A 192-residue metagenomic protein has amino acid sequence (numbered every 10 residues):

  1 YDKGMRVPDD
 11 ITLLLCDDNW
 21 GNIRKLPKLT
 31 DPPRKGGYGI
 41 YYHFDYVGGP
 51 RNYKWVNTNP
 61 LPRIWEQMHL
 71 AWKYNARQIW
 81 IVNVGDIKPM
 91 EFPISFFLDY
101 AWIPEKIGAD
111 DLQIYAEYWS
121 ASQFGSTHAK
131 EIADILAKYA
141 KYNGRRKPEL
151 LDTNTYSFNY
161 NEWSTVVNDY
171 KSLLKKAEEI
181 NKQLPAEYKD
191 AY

Functional and structural regions predicted by a protein language model:
Y1-K35, K141-L151, N161-S164, N168-A191: Gly/Pro-rich turn-and-neighbor structural signature
Y1-P104, D111, A116: Catalytic-core regions of glycoside hydrolase
Q67-Q78, M90, Y118, S122 (+5 more regions): Generic, well-ordered alpha-helical scaffold segments in large soluble proteins
Y100-L173: Charged, amphipathic alpha-helical linkers/stalks
